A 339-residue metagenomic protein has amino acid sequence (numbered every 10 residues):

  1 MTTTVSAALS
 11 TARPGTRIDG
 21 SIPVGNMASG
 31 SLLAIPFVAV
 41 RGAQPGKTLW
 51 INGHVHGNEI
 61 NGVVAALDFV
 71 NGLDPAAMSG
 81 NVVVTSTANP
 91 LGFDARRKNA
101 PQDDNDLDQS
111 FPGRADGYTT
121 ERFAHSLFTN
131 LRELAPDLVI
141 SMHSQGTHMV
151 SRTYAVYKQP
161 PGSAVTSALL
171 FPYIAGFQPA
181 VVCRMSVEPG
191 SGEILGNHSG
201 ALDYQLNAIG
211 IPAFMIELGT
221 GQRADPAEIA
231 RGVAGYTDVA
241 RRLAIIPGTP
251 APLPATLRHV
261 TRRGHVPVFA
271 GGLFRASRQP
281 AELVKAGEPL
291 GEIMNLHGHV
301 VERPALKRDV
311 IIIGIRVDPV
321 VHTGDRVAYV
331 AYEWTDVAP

Functional and structural regions predicted by a protein language model:
M1-P339: Structured catalytic-domain cores with a bias toward divalent-metal coordination
